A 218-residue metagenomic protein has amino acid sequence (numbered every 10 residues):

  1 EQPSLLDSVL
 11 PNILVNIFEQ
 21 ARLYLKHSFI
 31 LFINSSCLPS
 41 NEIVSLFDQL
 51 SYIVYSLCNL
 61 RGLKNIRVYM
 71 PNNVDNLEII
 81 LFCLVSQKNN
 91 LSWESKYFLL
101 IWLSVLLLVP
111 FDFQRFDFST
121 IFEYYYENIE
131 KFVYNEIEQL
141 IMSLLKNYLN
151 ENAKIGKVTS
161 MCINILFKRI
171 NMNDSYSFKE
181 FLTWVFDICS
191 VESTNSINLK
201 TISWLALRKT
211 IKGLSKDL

Functional and structural regions predicted by a protein language model:
L6-L25, I66, M70-L81, F122 (+3 more regions): Core helices of alpha-solenoid repeat scaffolds
D7, P11, S45-Y52: Long non-transmembrane domains of secretory-pathway and surface proteins
N16-D48, I80-W93, E127-F132, S143-G156 (+1 more regions): Helix-loop junctions that connect tandem helical modules in alpha-solenoid scaffolds
L50-R61, W102-L107, T159-N171, S203-S215: Hydrophobic residues within the alpha-helices of tandem HEAT/HEAT-like
S56, L60-F118: Extended amphipathic alpha-helical scaffold segments
V109, N171-L218: Long alpha-helical HEAT/HEAT-like repeat alpha-solenoid scaffolds in very large eukaryotic proteins, especially those
F111-L145, E151-R169, N173-L182: Extended helix-rich, non-globular scaffold segments
